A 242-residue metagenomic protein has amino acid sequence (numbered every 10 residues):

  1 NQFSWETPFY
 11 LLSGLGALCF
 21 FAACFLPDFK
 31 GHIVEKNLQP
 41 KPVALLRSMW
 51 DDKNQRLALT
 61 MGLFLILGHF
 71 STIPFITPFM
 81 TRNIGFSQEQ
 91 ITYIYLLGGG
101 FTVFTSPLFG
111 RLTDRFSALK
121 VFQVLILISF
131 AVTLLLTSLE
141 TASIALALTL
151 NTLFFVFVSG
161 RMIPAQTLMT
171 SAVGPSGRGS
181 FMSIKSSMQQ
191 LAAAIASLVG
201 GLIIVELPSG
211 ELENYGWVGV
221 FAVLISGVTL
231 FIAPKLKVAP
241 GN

Functional and structural regions predicted by a protein language model:
N1-D28: Helix-loop-helix hairpin linking two adjacent transmembrane segments in secondary transporters
A22-C24, S209, V218-N242: Multi-pass alpha-helical transporter architecture, strongest for 12-TM Major Facilitator/SLC carriers used
D28-M61: Juxtamembrane intracellular "pre-TM" segments in multi-pass secondary transporters
N54-L96: Extracytoplasmic gate region of multi-pass secondary transporters
G99-P107, A194: Residue-level signature of mid-helix packing/kink "hotspots" within the transmembrane helices of 12-pass Major
T105-S117, I204: Helix-to-loop junctions at the C-terminal end of transmembrane segments in multipass secondary transporters
L119-A165: C-terminal transmembrane helical hairpin of 12-TM major facilitator-type secondary transporters
P175-P208: A late C-terminal transmembrane helix in Major Facilitator Superfamily
